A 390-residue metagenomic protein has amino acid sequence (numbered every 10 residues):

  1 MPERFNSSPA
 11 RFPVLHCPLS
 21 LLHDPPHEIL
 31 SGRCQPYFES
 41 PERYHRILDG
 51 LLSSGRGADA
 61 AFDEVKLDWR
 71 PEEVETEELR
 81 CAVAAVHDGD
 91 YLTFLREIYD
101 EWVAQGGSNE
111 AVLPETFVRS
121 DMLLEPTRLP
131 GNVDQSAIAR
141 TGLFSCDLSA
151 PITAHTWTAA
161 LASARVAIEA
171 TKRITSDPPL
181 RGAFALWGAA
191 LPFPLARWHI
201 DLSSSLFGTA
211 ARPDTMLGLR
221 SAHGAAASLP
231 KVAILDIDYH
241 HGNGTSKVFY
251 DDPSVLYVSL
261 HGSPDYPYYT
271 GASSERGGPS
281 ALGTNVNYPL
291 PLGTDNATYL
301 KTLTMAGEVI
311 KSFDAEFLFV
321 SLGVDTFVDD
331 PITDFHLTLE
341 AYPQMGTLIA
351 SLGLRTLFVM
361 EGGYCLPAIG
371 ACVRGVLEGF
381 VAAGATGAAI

Functional and structural regions predicted by a protein language model:
M1-L235, H240-I390: HDAC/HDAC-like amidohydrolase catalytic core signature
